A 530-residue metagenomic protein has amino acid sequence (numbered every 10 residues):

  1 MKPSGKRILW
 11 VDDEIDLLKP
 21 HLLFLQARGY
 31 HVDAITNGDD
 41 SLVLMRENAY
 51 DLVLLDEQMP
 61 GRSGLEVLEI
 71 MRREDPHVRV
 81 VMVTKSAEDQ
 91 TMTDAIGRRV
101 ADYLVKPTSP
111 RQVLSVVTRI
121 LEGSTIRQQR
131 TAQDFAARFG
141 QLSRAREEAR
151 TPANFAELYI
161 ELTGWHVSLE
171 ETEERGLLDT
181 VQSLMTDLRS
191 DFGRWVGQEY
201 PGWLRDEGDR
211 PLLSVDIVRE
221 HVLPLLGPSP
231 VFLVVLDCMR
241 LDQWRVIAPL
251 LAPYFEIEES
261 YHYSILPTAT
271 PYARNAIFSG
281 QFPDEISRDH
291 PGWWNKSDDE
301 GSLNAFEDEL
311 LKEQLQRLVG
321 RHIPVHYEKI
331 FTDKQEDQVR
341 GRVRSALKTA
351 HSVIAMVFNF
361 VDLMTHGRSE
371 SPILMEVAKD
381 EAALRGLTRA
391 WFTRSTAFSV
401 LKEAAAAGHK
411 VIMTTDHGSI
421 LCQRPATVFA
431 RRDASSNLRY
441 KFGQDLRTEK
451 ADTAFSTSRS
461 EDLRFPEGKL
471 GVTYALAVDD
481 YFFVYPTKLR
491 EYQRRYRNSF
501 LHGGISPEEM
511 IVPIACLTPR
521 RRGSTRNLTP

Functional and structural regions predicted by a protein language model:
E14, E57-Q58: The short loop immediately C-terminal to the conserved phospho-acceptor aspartate in CheY-like receiver
I15-D33: Two-component/phosphorelay signaling modules centered on CheY-like receiver
T36-D40, S63-E66: Acidic catalytic/metal-coordinating carboxylates
V43, L65-P76: Short amphipathic alpha-helix used as the core "switch/output" element in two-component signaling
D56, T84: Active-site residues of response regulator receiver
Q58, T93, G123-P530: Feature captures the catalytic ectodomains and active-site-proximal regions of enzymes that hydrolyze or transfer
E66, A87-D102: Alpha4 helix (beta4-alpha4-beta5 surface) of REC/receiver domains from two-component response regulators
T108-V117: C-terminal output helix
